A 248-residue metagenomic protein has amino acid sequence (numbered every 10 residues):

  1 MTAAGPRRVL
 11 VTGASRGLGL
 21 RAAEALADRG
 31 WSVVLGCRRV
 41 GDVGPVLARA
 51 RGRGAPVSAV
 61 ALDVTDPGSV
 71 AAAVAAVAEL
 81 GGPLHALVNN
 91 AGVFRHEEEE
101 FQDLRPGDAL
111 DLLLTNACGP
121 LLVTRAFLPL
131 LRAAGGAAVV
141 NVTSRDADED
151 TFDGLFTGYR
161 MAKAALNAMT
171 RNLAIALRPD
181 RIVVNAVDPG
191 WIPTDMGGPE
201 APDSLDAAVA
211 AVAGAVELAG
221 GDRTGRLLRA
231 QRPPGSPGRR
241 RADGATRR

Functional and structural regions predicted by a protein language model:
V11-T12, N89-N90, A137-S144, V183-D188: Structural signature of the Rossmann-like NAD(P)-dependent dehydrogenase/reductase core
S15-G17: Conserved glycine-rich cofactor-binding loop
R29-P45: Conserved glycine-rich Rossmann-like NAD(P)H-binding loop of the short-chain dehydrogenase/reductase
A61-A73: The beta1-alpha1 cofactor-binding region of Rossmann-like NAD(H)/NADP(H)-dependent oxidoreductases
V88, V123-F127, L131, M169-T170: Hydrophobic positions on the long internal alpha-helix of Rossmann-like NAD(P)-dependent oxidoreductase domains
V93, E100-L112, R132-P179: Catalytic loop of short-chain dehydrogenase/reductase
P179-D180, A186-I192, G198-R248: C-terminal helical subdomain
